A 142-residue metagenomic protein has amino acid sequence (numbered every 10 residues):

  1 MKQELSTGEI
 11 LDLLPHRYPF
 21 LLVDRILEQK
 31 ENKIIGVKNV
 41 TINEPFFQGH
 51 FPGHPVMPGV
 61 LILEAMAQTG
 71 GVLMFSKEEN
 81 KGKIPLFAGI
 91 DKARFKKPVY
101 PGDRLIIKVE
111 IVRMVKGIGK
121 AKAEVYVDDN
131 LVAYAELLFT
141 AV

Functional and structural regions predicted by a protein language model:
K2-E4, G70-I106, V132-E136, T140: Hydrophobic beta-strand-centered segment that forms part of the acyl-chain substrate-binding groove
T7-R17: Short aromatic-glycine motifs in intrinsically disordered, low-complexity regions
L11, G53, F95-K97: Beta-strand-rich interaction surfaces with strong enrichment in secreted/lumenal proteins
Y18-M57: Catalytic strand-loop segment that frames the active site of acyl-thioester-processing enzymes
L21, E31-I35, R104-I106, K120 (+1 more regions): Intrinsic-disorder/low-complexity, polar/charged segments enriched in Ser/Thr/Lys/Arg/Asp/Glu/Gln
I26, D91-D128: Hydrophobic beta-sheet segments that form the core/acyl-binding groove of ACP/CoA-dependent acyl-chain-processing
I26, M57-N80: Active-site helix/loop of acyl-thioester processing domains in fatty-acid/polyketide metabolism, spanning hotdog-fold
M57, V125-V142: Flexible glycine-rich active-site/ligand-binding loops centered on an Asp-His dyad
